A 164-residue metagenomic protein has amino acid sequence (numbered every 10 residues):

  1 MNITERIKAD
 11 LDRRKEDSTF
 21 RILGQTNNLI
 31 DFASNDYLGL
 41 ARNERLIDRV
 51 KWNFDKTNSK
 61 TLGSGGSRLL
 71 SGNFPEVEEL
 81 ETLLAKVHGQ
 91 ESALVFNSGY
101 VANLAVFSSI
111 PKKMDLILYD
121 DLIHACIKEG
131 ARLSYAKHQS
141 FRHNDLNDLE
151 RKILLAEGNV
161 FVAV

Functional and structural regions predicted by a protein language model:
N2-L62: N-terminal "arm"/small-domain region of PLP-dependent enzymes with the aminotransferase-like
D55-S98: Conserved N-terminal alpha-helix of the aminotransferase class I/II PLP-enzyme fold
L62-G63, L94-N97, Y119-D120, S140 (+1 more regions): General beta-strand structural signal in soluble alpha/beta enzymes
V95, Y100-V106, C126-I127: Short glycine/serine/threonine-rich phosphate/pyrophosphate-binding segments that cradle anionic phosphate groups
V106-A125: Conserved PLP-anchoring active-site segment centered on the Schiff-base-forming lysine
K113, S134-Y135: Short, structured coil segments at secondary-structure junctions
Q139, H143-V164: Active-site phosphate-binding strand-loop segment of PLP-dependent enzymes
